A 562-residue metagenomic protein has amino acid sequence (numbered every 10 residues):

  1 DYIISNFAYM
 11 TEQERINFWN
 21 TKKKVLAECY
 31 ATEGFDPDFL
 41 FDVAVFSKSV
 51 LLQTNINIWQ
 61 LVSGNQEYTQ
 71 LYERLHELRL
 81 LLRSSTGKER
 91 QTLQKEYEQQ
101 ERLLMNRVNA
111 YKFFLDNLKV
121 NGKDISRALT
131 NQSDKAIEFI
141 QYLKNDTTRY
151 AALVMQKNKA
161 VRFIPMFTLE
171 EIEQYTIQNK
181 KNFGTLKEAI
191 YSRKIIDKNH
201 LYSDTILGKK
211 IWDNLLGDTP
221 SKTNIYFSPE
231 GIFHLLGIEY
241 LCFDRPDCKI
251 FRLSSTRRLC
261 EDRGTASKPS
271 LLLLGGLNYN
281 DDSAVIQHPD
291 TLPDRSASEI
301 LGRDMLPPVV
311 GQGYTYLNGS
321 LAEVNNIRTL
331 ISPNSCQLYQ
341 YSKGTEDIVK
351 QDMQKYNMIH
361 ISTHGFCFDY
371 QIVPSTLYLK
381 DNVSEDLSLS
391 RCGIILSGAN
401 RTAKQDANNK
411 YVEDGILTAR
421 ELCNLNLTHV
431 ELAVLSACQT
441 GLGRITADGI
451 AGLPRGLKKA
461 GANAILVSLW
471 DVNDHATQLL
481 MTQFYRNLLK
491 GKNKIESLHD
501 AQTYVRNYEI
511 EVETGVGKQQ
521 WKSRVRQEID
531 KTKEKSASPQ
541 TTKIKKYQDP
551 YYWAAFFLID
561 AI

Functional and structural regions predicted by a protein language model:
D1-G34, D38, L51-T69, Y111-L118 (+2 more regions): Acidic, Ser/Thr-rich low-complexity linear motifs
I4, K48-I56, L80-R83, R102-M105 (+2 more regions): Non-catalytic alpha-helical coupling and interface elements of nucleotide-dependent molecular machines and regulators
I16-N20, D38-D42, R90-Q99: Short, charged, amphipathic alpha-helical segments
V43-G64, M155, H234-G237, C248: A structural signal for beta-strand and strand-to-loop patches characteristic of beta-rich domains
T54, S84-N117: Amphipathic alpha-helical coiled-coil segments
Q70-S85, Q100: Non-transmembrane amphipathic alpha-helical segments
A110-I562: Catalytic cores of enzymes
